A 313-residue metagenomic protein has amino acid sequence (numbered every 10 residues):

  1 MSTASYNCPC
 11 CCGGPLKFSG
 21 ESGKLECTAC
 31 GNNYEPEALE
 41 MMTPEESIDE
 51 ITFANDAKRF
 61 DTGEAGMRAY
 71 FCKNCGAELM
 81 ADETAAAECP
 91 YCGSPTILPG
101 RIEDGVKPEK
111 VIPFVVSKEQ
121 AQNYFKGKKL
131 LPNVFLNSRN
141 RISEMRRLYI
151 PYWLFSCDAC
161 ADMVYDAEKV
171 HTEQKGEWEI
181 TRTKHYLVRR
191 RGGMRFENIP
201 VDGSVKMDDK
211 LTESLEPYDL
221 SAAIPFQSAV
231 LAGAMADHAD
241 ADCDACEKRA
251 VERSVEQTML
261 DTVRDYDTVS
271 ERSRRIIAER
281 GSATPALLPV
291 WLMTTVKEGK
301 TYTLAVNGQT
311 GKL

Functional and structural regions predicted by a protein language model:
M1, F53-E64: Short, intrinsically disordered linker segments that flank or connect zinc-binding domains
T3-N7, S22-K24, A65-A69, T84-A86: Residues immediately within or flanking Cys/His clusters that coordinate Zn2+ in small zinc-binding modules
S5, N32-N33, G63-A69, I97 (+1 more regions): Extended, solvent-exposed regulatory segments
C8-C11, C27-C30, C72-C75, C89-C92: Short cysteine-rich clusters marking metal-coordination/redox-active sites
G14-L16, Y34, L79, T96: Cys/His-rich microdomains that often coordinate metals
N32-I48, A57, L98-V106: Short metal-binding segments enriched for Cys and/or His
I102-V296, T301: Charged, low-complexity helical/coil segments in non-catalytic cytosolic or luminal regions
T295-L313: Juxtamembrane amphipathic/hinge helix adjacent to a transmembrane helix
